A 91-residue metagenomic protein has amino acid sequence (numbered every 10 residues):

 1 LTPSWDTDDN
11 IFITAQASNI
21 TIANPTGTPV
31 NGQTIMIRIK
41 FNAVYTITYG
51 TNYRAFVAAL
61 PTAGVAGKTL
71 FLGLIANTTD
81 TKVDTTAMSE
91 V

Functional and structural regions predicted by a protein language model:
L1-T7: Predominantly extracellular/luminal regions of secreted and cell-surface proteins, especially disulfide-bonded
T7-I13: Short carbohydrate-recognition loop motifs
T14-V91: Acidic, glycine/polar-enriched metal-coordinating patches/loops that mediate binding to polyanionic ligands
